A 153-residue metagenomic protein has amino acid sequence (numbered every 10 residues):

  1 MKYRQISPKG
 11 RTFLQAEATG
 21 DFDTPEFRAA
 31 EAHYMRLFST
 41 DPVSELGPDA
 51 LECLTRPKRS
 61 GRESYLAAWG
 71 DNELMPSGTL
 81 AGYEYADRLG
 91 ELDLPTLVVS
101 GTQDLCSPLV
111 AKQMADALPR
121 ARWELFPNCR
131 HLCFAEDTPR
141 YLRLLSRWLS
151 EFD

Functional and structural regions predicted by a protein language model:
M1-Q5: Conserved hydrolase catalytic core segment
G10-G90, L94: Alpha/beta-hydrolase
A29-A32, D87-E91, K112-D116, P139 (+2 more regions): Replace "anionic and nucleotidyl ligands
T40, S44, P95-V98, A121 (+1 more regions): A general structural signal for well-ordered secondary-structure junctions
G47-P48, P108, A135: Non-catalytic, surface-exposed connector residues within folded enzymatic/regulatory domains
G78-C129: Conserved loop-alpha-helix segment in the C-terminal half of the alpha/beta-hydrolase fold that carries the catalytic
A117-D153: Catalytic active-site module of serine/aspartate enzymes centered on a nucleophile-bearing elbow/loop
